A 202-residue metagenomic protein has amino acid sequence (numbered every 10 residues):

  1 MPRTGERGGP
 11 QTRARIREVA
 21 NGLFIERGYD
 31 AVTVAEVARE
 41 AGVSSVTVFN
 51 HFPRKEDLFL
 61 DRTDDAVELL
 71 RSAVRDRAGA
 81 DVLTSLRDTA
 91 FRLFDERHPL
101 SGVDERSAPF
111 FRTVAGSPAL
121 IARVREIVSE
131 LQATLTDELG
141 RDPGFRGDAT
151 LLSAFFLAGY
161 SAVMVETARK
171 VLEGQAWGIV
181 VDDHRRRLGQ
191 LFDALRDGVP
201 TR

Functional and structural regions predicted by a protein language model:
M1-V43, L60, L69, A73: Basic, helix-initiating cap at the start of DNA-binding domains
R39, P53-R54: Residue-level detection of the helix-turn-helix DNA-binding "recognition helix"
V43-F52: Short hydrophobic/aromatic patch on the recognition helix
E56-A66, I127-L131: Alpha-helical DNA-contacting segments of helix-turn-helix folds
E68-F110: Hydrophobic alpha-helical connector segments
R87, A149-L157, S161, R185: Short, well-structured alpha-helical segments
P118-P143, T150-A154: Amphipathic alpha-helical packing segments from all-alpha helical-bundle domains
D137, R169-R202: C-terminal peripheral helix-coil segments that are non-catalytic and often amphipathic
